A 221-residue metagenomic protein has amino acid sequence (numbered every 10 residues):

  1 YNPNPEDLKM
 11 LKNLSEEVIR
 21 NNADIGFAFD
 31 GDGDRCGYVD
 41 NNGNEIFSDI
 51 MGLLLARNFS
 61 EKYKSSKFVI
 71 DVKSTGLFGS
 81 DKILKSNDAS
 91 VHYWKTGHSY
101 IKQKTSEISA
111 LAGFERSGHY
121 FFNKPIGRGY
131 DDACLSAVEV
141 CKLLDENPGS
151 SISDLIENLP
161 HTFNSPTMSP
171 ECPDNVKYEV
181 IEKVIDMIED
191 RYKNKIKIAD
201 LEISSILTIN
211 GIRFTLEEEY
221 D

Functional and structural regions predicted by a protein language model:
Y1-Y38: N-terminal small/polar loop signature for handling phosphorylated ligands or for N-terminal nucleophile
P5, F29-G31, E45-I50, I126-A133: Short glycine/threonine-rich catalytic loop with a Thr-x-Gly-x-Asp
M10, S48-L55, D132-S136, V140: Catalytic-loop motifs flanking and including active-site residues across diverse enzymes
L11-S15, F27, D32, A56 (+3 more regions): Buried hydrophobic positions in well-ordered alpha/beta secondary-structure cores of metabolic enzymes
I25-G26, G31-G43, T105-F114, I212: Self-splicing inteins and homing endonuclease
D34-L53, G79-D81: Short Gly/Thr/Asp-enriched flexible loops that form oxyanion-binding sites at enzyme active sites
E45-K62, K95-T96: Short, acidic/small-residue loops that bind anionic groups at enzyme active sites
Y63-D221: Phosphate-binding and adjacent anionic-ligand microenvironments
